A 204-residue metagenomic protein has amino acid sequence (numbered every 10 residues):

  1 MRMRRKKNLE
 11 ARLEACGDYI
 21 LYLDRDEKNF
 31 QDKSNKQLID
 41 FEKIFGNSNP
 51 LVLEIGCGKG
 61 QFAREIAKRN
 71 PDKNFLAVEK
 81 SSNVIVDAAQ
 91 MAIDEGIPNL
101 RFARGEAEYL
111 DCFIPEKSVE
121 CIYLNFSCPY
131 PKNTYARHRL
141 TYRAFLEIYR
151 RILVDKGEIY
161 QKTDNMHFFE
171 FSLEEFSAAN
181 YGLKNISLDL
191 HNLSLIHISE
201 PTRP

Functional and structural regions predicted by a protein language model:
M1-L51, Q61-K68: S-adenosyl-L-methionine
G56-G58: Class I SAM-dependent methyltransferase "Motif I" SAM/SAH-binding loop
S81: Conserved SAM/SAH-binding beta-strand->alpha-helix loop
I85-V86, F169: Short alpha-helix immediately C-terminal to the canonical SAM-binding loop
Q90-E116: S-adenosyl-L-methionine
T141-D155: A short glycine-rich, Lys/Arg-flanked "PGG" loop and its adjoining helix->strand segment in the class I
K156-T163: Conserved beta-strand signature within the Rossmann-like core of class I S-adenosyl-L-methionine
S194-P204: Residue-level detector of conserved catalytic or cofactor/ligand-binding positions in enzyme active sites
